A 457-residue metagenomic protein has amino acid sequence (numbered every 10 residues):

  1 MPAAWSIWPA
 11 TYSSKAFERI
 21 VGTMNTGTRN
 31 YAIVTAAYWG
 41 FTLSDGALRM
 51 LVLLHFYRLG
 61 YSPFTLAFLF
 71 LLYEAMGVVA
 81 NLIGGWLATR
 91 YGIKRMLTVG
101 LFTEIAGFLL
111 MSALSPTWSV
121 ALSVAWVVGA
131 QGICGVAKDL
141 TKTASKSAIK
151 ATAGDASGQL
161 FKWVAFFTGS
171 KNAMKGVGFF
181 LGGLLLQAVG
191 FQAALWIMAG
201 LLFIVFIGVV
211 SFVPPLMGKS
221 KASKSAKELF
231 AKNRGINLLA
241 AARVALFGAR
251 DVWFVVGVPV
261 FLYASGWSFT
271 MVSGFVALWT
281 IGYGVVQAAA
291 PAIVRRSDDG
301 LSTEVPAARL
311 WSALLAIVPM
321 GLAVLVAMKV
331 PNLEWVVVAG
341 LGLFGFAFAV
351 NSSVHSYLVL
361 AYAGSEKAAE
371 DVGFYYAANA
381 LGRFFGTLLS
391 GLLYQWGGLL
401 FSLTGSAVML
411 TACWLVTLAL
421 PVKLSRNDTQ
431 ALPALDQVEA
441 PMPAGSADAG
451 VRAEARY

Functional and structural regions predicted by a protein language model:
I20-T28, F212-G248, A264, V438: Juxtamembrane intracellular "pre-TM" segments in multi-pass secondary transporters
N25-A75, N237-V276: Helix-loop boundary and gating motifs at the non-cytosolic
W39, G107, V120-T141, E334-V350: Hydrophobic core of transmembrane alpha-helices in multi-pass small-molecule transporters, especially MFS/SLC-type
V79-P116: Conserved MFS/SLC helix-loop-helix module at the cytosolic interface between two early adjacent transmembrane helices
A80-I93, L186, V286-V305, Y394: Helix-to-loop junctions at the C-terminal end of transmembrane segments in multipass secondary transporters
F102-V120, L314-V330: C-terminal ends and interior cores of transmembrane alpha-helices in multi-pass membrane transporters/permeases
A130-K171: Cytoplasmic helix-loop-helix junction between adjacent transmembrane helices in 12-TM secondary transporters
V305-S352: C-terminal transmembrane helical hairpin of 12-TM major facilitator-type secondary transporters
